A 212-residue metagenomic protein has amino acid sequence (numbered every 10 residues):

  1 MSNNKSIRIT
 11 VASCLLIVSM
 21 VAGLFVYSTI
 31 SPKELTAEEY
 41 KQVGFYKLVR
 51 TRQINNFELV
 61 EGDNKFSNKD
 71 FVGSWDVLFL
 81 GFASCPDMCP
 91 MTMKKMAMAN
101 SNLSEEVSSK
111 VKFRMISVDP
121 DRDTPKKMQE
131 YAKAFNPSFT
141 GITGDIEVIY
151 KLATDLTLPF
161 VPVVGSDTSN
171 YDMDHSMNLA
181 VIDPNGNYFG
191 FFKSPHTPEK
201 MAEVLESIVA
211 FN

Functional and structural regions predicted by a protein language model:
M1-I54, N212: N-terminal targeting signals for export/organelle localization
K41-W75: Short extracytoplasmic
R52-I54, F71-W75, S108-F113, D123 (+1 more regions): Extracytoplasmic
N56, T140-E147, H175-N178: Periplasmic c-type cytochrome electron-transfer domains
F66-T92, M96: Short active-site neighborhood of thiol/selenol oxidoreductases, capturing the structured segment around
F82-A83, I116-D121, I146, L158 (+1 more regions): Solvent-exposed coil/turn segments that connect beta secondary-structure elements in extracytoplasmic/periplasmic
M93-L152: Structural microenvironment flanking redox-active thiols in thiol-disulfide oxidoreductases
V148-V204: Thiol/disulfide oxidoreductase modules built on the thioredoxin-like
